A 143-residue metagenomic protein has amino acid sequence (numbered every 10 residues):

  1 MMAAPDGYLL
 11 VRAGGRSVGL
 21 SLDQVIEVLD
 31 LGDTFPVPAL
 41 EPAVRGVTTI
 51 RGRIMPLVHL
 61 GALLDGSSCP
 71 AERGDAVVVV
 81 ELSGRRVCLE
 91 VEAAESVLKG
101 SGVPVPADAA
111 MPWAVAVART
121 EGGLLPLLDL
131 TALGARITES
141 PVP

Functional and structural regions predicted by a protein language model:
M1-P143: An acidic, low-aromatic, low-complexity terminal/linker signal
